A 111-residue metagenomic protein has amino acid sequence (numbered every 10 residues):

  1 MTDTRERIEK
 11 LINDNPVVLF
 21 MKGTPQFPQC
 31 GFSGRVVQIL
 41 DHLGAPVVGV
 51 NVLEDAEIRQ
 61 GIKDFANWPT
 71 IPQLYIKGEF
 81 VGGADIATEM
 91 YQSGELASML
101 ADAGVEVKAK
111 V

Functional and structural regions predicted by a protein language model:
M1-V18, A109-V111: N-terminal leader/targeting and pre-domain segments
E6, R59-D64: TIR-domain catalytic/interaction hotspot
E9-P46: Local sequence-structure signature of Cys/Sec-based thiol-disulfide redox active-site neighborhoods
F20, Q73-K77: Acidic beta-strand-to-loop metal/phosphate-binding motif
D41-Q60: Thiol-based oxidoreductase modules, predominantly thioredoxin-like and allied folds used for disulfide exchange
D64-T70: Thiol/disulfide oxidoreductase modules built on the thioredoxin-like
I76-K108: Non-catalytic, surface beta->alpha helical segment in thiol-disulfide oxidoreductase systems
